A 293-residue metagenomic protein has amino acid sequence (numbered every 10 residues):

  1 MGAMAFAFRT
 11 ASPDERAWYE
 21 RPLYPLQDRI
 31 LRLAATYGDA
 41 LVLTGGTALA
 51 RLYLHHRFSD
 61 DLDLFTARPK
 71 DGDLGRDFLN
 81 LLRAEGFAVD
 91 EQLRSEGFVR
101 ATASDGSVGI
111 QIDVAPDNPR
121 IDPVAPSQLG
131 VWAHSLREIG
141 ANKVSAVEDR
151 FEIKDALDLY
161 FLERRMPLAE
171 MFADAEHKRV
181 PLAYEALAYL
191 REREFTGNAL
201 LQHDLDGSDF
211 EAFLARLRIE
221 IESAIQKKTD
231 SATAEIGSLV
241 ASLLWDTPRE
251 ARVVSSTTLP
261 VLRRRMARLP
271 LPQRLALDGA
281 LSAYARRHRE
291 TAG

Functional and structural regions predicted by a protein language model:
M1-G293: Compositionally biased terminal segments of proteins
